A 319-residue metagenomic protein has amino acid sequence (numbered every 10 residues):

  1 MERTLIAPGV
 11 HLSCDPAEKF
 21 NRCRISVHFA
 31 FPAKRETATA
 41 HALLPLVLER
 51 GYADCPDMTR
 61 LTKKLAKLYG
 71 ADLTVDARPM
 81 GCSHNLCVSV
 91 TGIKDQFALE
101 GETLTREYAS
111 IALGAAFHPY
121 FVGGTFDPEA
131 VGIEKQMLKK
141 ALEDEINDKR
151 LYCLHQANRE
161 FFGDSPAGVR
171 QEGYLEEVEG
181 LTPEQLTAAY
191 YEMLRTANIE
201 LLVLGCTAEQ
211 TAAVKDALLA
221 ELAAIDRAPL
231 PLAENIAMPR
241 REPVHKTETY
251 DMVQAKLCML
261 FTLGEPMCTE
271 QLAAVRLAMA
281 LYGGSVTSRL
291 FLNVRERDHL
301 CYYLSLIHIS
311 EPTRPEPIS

Functional and structural regions predicted by a protein language model:
M1-I6: Short, Gly/Pro- and small/polar-rich lid/capping loops
G9-L12, V27, A42, L65 (+7 more regions): Buried hydrophobic packing residues in well-ordered domains
C14-A40, N198, R227-S288: His/Glu-based metal-binding/catalytic segments typifying zinc-dependent metallopeptidases
F29-A33, V47, G92-Q96, G163 (+1 more regions): Beta-strand elements of well-folded, non-transmembrane domains
A42-E49: Active-site SXXK
R50-D54: Catalytic Zn2+-binding segment of zinc metalloproteases
K63-P229, E296-S310, R314: Charge-rich, well-structured scaffold segments of protease-associated domains
I318-S319: Hydrophobic alpha-helical segments, chiefly the membrane-spanning helices and signal/signal-anchor peptides
